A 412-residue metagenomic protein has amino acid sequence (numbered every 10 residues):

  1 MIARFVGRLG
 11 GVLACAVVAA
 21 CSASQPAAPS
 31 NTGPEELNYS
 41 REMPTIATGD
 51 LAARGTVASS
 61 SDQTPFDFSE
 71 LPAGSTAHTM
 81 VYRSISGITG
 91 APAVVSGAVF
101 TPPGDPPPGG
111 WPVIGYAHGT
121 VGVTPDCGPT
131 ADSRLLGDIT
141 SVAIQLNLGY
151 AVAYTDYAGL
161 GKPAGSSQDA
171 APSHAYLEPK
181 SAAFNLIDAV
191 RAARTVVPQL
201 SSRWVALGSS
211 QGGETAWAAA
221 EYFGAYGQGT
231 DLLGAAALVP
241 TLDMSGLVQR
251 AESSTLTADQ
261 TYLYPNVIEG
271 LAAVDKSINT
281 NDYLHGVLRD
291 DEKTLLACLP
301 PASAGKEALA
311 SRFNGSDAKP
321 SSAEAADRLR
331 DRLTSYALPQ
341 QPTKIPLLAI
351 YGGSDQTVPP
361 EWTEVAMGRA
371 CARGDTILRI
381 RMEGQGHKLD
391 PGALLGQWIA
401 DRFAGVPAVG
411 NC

Functional and structural regions predicted by a protein language model:
V17-A20: C-terminal motif of bacterial Sec signal peptides marking the signal peptidase cleavage site
A23-P106: Catalytic-loop region of hydrolases
E35, R41-G49, L238-P339: Accessory cap/linker subdomain of secreted extracellular hydrolases
G87-S96, F100-L148: Short, surface-exposed "cap/lid" segments of acyl-processing enzymes
A175-V196: Alpha/beta-hydrolase active-site loop
R191-D259: Primarily recognizes the serine-hydrolase "nucleophile elbow" in alpha/beta-hydrolase and SGNH/GDSL folds
R330-D331, T357, E361-C412: C-terminal catalytic histidine-bearing segment of alpha/beta-hydrolase fold enzymes
T343, L348-D355: Short beta-strand/loop motif that positions the catalytic acidic residue of the alpha/beta-hydrolase fold
